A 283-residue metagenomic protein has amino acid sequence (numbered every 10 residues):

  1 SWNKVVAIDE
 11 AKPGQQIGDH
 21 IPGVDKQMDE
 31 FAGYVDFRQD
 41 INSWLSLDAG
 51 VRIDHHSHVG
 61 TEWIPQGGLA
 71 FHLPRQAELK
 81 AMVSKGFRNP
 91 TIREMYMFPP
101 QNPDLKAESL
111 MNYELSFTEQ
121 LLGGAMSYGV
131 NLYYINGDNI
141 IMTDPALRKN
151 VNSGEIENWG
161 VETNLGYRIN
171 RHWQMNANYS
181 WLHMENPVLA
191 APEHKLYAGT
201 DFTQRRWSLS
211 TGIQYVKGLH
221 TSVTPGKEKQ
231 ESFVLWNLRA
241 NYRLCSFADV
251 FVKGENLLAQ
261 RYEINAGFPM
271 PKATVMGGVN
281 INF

Functional and structural regions predicted by a protein language model:
S1-V59, H72, M126-L132, N176: Face-selective signature of the C-terminal outer-membrane beta-barrel domain
W2-V6, D29, V51-S57, V83-N89 (+9 more regions): Transmembrane beta-strands of outer-membrane beta-barrel pores
V5-A7, L47-A49, P65, L79-A81 (+7 more regions): Transmembrane beta-strands of outer-membrane beta-barrel proteins
K26-M28, H72, Q76-E78, M82-G137 (+4 more regions): Outer-membrane beta-barrel signature, preferentially recognizing the C-terminal barrel domain of Gram-negative
M28-Y34, E62-I64, L110-E114, I156-N164 (+5 more regions): Transmembrane beta-barrel architecture of outer-membrane proteins
G33-Q39, G67-F71, L115-E119, V161-Y167 (+4 more regions): Residues on the lipid-exposed face of transmembrane beta-strands in outer-membrane beta-barrel proteins
D40-S43, G129-N136, N152-T221, S246-D249 (+1 more regions): Gram-negative outer-membrane beta-barrel transporters
D138, T143, N170, M175 (+3 more regions): C-terminal beta-signal and adjacent terminal beta-strands/loops of Gram-negative outer-membrane beta-barrel proteins
